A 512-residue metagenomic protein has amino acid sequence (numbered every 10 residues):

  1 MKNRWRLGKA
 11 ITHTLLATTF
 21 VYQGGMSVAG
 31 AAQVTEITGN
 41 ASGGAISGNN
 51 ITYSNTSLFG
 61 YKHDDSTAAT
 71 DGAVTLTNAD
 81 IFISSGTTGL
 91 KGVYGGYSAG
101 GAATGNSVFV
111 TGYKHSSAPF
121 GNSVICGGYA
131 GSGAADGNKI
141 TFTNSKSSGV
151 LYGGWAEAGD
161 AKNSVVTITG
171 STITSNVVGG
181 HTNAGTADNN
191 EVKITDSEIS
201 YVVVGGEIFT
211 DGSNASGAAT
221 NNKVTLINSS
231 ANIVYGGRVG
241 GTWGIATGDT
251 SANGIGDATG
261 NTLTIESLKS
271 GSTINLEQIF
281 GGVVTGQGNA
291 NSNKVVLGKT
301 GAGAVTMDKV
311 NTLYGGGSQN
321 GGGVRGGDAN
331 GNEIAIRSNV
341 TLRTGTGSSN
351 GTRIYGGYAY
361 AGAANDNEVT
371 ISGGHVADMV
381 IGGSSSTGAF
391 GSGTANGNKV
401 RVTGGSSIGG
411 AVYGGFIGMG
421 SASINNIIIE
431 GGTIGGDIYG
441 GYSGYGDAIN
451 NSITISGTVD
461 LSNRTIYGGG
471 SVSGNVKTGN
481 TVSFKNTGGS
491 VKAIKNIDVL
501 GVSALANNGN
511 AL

Functional and structural regions predicted by a protein language model:
M1-Y22: Bacterial Sec-dependent N-terminal signal peptides
G24-V34: Sec-dependent signal peptide cleavage junction
Q33-G92, Y97-V124, Y129-V150, A156-N176 (+11 more regions): Surface-exposed loop/turn motifs in large extracellular/passenger domains
